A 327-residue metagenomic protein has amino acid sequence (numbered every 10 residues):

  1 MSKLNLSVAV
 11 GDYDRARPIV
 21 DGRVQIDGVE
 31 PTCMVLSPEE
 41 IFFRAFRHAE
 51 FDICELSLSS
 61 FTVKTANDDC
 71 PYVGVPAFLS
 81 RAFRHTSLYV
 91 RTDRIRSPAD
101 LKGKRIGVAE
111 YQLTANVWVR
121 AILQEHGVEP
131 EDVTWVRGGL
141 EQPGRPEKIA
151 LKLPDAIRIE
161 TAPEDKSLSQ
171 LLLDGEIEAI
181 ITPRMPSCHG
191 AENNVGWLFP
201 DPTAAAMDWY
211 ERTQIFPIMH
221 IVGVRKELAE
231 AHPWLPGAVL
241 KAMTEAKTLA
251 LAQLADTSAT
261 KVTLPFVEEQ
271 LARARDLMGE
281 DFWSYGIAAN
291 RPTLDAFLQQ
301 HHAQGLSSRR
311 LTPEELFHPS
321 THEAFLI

Functional and structural regions predicted by a protein language model:
S7, D14-H126, W135-G144: Short, glycine-/small- and polar/acidic-enriched structural segments that line small-molecule recognition paths
C33-R44, R96, V133-Q170, T312-H322: Short helix-initiation/N-cap motifs at beta->coil->alpha
D93-A99, V128-P130, E227-L235: Short helix-loop capping/hinge motifs at secondary-structure junctions, enriched in acidic/polar residues
P146-A255: Pocket-lining segment of extracytoplasmic ligand-binding domains
G223, A229-A303: Secondary-structure end/capping motifs
G286-I327: Long, low-complexity C-terminal extensions of enzymes
